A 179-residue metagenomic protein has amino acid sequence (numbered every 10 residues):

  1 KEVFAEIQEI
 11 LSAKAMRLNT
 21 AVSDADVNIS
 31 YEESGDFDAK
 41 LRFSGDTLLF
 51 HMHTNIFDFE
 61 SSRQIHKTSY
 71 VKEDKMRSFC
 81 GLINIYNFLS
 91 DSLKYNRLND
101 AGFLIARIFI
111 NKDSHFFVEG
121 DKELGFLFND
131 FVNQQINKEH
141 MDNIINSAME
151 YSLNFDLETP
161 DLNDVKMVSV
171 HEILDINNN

Functional and structural regions predicted by a protein language model:
K1-I29: Contiguous, amphipathic alpha-helical segments that mediate oligomerization or scaffolding in large protein assemblies
Q8, Q64, Q134-Q135: Residue-identity detector for glutamine
M16-D24, F59-S61, L157-D161: Short, solvent-exposed secondary-structure capping/transition elements
N28-F126: Hydrophobic-cavity lipid-handling domains and compact docking modules
I105-N179: Glycine-rich, aromatic-bearing surface loops/beta-hairpins
